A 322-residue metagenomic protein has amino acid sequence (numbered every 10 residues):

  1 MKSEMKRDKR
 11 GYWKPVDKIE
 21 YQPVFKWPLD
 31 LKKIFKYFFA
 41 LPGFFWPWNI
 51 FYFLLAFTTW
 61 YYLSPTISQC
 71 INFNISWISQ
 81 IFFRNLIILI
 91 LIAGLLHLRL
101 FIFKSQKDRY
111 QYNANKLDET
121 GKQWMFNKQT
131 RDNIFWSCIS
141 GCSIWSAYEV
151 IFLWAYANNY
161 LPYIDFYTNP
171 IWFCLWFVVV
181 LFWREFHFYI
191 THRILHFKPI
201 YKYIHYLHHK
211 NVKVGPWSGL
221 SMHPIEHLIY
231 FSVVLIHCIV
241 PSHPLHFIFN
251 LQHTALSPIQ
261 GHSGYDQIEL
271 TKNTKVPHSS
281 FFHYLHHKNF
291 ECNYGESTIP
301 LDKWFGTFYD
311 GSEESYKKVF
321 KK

Functional and structural regions predicted by a protein language model:
M1-I190, Y203, N211-F231, E296-T298 (+1 more regions): Non-catalytic, topology-defining segments of multipass membrane proteins
I90-R99, L181-H196, F247-D266: Transmembrane alpha-helical segments that form the membrane-embedded catalytic/substrate-channel core of multi-pass
W124, E185, T191, K210-V212 (+4 more regions): Homeobox/homeodomain signature
N169, I200, H246-F247: Short acidic/polar alpha-helix capping motifs at helix-coil junctions
Y189-M222, T271, Y284-E291: Cytosolic-biased juxtamembrane loops and peripheral soluble domains of multi-pass membrane proteins
G219-S221, H227-F320: C-terminal transmembrane module of eukaryotic multi-pass membrane proteins
